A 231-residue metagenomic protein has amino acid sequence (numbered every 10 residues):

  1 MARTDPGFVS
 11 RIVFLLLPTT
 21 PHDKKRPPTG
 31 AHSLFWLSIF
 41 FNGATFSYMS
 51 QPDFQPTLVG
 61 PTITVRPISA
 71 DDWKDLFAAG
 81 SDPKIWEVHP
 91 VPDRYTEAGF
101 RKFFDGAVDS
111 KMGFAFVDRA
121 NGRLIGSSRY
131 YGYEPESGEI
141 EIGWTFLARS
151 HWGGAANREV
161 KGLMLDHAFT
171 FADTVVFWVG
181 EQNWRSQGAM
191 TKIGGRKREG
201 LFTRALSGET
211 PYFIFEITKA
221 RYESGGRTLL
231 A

Functional and structural regions predicted by a protein language model:
F46-K102, A220-A231: A short, well-structured alpha-helix characteristic of acyl/acetyltransferase catalytic modules
D105-A115: A short helix-loop-beta-strand connector motif used in the catalytic cores of GNAT acetyltransferases and, in some
A115, R123-G132, E141: Conserved beta-strand in the GNAT
V117, G143-A155, G180: A short, internal acetyl-CoA/4′-phosphopantetheine-binding micro-motif in the GNAT/acyltransferase core
G154-H167, G188, K192: Conserved acetyl-CoA-binding loop-helix of GNAT-fold acetyltransferases
T170-V179: Conserved GNAT acetyl-CoA-binding A-motif
W178, R196-Y212: Conserved catalytic-core motifs of GNAT/GCN5-like acyltransferases
N183-E199: Conserved active-site alpha-helix within GNAT-family acetyltransferase domains
